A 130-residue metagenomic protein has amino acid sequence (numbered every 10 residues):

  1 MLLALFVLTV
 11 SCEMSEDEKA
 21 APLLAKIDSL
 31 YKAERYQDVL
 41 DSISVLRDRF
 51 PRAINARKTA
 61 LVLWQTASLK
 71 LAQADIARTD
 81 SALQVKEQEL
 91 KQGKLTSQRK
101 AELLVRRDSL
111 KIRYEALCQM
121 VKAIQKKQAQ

Functional and structural regions predicted by a protein language model:
M1-C12: Sec-dependent bacterial lipoprotein signal peptides
E13-K19: Bacterial lipoprotein signal-peptidase II cleavage site
A20-A21, S29-K70: Post-signal-peptide N-terminal segment of Sec-exported extracytoplasmic proteins
K32, A72, T79, E89 (+3 more regions): Amphipathic alpha-helical coiled-coil segments and their boundaries
R47-K58, E89-A101, K127: Short solvent-exposed coil/turn linkers within tandem alpha-helical repeat scaffolds
W64-L90: Alpha-helical linker/edge segments of TPR/alpha-solenoid repeat scaffolds and analogous pre-/post-domain helices
Y114-Q130: Short, low-complexity, Pro/Ser/Thr/Gly-rich segments in the mature regions of secreted, periplasmic
